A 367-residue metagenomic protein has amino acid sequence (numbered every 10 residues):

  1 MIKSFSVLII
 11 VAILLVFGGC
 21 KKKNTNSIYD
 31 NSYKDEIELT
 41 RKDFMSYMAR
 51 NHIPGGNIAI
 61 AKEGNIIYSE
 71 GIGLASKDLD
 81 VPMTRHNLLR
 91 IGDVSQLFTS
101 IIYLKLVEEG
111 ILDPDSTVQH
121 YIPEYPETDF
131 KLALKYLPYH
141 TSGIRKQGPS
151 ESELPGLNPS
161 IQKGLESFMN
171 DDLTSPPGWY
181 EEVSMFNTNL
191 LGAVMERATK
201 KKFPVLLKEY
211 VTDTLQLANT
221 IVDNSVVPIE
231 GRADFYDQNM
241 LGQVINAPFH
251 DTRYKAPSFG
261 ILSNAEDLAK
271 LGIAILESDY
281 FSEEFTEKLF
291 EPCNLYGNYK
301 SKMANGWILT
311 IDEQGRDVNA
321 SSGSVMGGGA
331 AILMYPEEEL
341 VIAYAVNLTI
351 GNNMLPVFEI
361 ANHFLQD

Functional and structural regions predicted by a protein language model:
K3-I10: Sec-dependent signal peptide recognition, specifically the positively charged N-region followed immediately by
V16-G19: C-terminal motif of bacterial Sec signal peptides marking the signal peptidase cleavage site
K21-N26: Bacterial lipoprotein signal-peptidase II cleavage site
D30-L89, D113: Short, conserved catalytic-motif segment at the N-terminal edge
A49-N57, L79-Y136, S175-S184, A256-F259 (+1 more regions): Short active-site loop at a secondary-structure junction that contains or immediately precedes the catalytic residue(s)
D129-S324: Short, surface-exposed loop or secondary-structure junction motifs that flank catalytic or metal-binding residues
D312, D317, T349-D367: Short, gly/Ser/Thr-rich active-site loops of penicillin-recognizing serine hydrolases
A331-L348: Short, well-ordered beta-strand elements
